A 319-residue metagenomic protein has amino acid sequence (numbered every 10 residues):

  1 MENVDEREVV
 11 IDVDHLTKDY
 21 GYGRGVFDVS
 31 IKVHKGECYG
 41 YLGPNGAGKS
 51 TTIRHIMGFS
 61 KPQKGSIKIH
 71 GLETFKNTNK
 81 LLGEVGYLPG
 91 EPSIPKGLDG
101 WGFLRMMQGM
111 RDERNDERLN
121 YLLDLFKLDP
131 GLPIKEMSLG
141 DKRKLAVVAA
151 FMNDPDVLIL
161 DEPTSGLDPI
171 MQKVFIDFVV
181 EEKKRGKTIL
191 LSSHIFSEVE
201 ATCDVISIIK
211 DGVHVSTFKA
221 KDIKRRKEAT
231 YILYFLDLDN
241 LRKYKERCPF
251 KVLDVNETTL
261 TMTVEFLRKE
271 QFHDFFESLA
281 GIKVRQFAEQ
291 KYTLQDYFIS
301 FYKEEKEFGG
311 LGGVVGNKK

Functional and structural regions predicted by a protein language model:
M1-T17, E304-K319: ABC-family P-loop ATPase nucleotide-binding domain
E8-I11, K18-K210, V215-S216: ABC transporter nucleotide-binding domains
D99, K219, Q290-T293: Short loop/turn segments at beta->alpha junctions
L132, F250-D254, K283-A288: A short linear hydrophobic-aromatic micro-motif
L139, L191, V264, Q286-Q290: Small/polar loops that bind or transfer phosphate-bearing groups
I176-E265: ABC transporter nucleotide-binding domain
L267-K319: C-terminal coupling/interaction segments
